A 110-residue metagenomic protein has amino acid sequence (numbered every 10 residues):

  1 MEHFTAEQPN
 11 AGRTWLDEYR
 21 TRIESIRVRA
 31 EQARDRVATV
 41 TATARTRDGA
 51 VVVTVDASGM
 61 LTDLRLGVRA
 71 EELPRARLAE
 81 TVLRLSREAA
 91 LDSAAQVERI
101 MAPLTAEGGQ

Functional and structural regions predicted by a protein language model:
M1-R45, V52, R65, R69-E72 (+1 more regions): Acidic, negatively charged sequence signal that fires either on conserved catalytic/metal-binding carboxylates
D56: Short, acidic, Ser/Thr-enriched surface-loop or helix-capping motifs
